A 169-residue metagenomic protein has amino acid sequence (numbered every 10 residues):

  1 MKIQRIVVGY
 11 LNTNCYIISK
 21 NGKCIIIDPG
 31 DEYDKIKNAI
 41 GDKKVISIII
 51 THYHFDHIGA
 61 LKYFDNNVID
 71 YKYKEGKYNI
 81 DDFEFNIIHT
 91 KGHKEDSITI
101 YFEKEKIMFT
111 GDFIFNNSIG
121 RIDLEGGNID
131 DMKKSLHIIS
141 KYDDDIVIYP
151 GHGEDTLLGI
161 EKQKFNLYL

Functional and structural regions predicted by a protein language model:
M1-I40, T99-G111: Conserved beta-strand hairpin/beta-sheet module of binuclear metal-dependent hydrolase folds, prominently
N12, C24, P29-N86, K164-L167: Active-site HxH/HxHxD metal-binding segment of metal-dependent hydrolases
P29-D31, Y53, G92-K94, K106-I107 (+4 more regions): Active-site metal-binding loops of divalent metal-dependent hydrolases
Y33-D34, Y53-G59, E95-S97, F115-N117 (+1 more regions): Active-site environment of divalent metal-dependent phosphoester hydrolases
K74-Y78, F83, H93, I107 (+1 more regions): Conserved catalytic scaffold of divalent metal-dependent phosphoesterases
F85, G126-G127: Residue-level signal for the nucleotide or nucleotide-sugar donor/cofactor binding architecture
I107, D131-L169: Divalent-metal (often Zn2+) His-rich catalytic cores of metallo-beta-lactamase-fold enzymes
G120-G126: Short glycine-enriched, charge-decorated loop/helix-capping segments at active-site entrances that position
